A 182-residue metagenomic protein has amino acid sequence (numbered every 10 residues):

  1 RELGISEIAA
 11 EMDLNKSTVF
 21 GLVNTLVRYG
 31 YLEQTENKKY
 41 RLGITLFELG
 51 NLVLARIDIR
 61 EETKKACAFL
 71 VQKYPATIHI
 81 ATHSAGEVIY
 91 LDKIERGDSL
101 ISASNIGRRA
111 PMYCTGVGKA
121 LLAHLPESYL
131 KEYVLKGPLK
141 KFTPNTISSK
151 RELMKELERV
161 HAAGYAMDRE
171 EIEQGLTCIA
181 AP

Functional and structural regions predicted by a protein language model:
R1-R56, R60: N-terminal helix-turn-helix
K38-K136: Amphipathic alpha-helical effector-binding/dimerization core of metabolite-sensing transcriptional regulators
L52, K141-T143: Short hinge/gating elements
P111-M112, A120, K131-E132, K140 (+1 more regions): Regulatory sensory and allosteric helical modules in signal-transduction proteins and certain transcription factors
N145, S149-P182: Extended hydrophobic
